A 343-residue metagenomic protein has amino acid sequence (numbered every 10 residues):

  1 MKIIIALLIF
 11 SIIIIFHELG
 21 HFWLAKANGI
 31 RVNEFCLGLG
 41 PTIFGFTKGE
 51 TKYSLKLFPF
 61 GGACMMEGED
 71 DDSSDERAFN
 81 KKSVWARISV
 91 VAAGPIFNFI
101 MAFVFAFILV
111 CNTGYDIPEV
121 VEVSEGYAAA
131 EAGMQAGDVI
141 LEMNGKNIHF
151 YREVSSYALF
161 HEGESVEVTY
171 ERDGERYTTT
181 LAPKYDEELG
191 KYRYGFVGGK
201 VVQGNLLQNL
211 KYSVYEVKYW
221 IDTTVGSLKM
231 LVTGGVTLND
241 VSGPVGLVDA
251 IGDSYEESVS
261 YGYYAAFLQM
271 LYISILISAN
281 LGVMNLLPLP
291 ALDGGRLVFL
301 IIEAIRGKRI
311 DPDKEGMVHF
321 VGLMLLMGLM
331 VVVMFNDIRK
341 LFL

Functional and structural regions predicted by a protein language model:
I3-L8, I88-S89, I100, M270-S274: Hydrophobic alpha-helical transmembrane segments
I3-S74, M284-L292, L297-R306: Small-residue-rich helix-interface/hinge motifs
F10-I14, M65, N98, A102 (+2 more regions): Alpha-helical transmembrane segments of multi-pass membrane proteins
N28-N33, T113-A130, Q135: Alpha-helical transmembrane signal-anchor/signal-peptide segments
T51-S54, F58-E122, G328: Internal alpha-helical transmembrane segments
A78, K82, D186-L281, V298-V321 (+1 more regions): Functional transmembrane alpha-helices
A129-Y151, V217: Conserved PDZ fold ligand-binding element
Q135, L141-E142, S156-G198: PDZ-domain C-terminal substructure recognizer with occasional recognition of PDZ-binding tails
